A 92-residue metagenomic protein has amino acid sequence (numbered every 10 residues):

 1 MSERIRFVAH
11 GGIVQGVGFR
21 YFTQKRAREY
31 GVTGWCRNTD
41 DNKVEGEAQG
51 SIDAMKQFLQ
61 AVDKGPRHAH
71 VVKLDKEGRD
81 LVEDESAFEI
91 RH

Functional and structural regions predicted by a protein language model:
M1-H92: Intrinsically disordered, low-complexity, mixed-charge
